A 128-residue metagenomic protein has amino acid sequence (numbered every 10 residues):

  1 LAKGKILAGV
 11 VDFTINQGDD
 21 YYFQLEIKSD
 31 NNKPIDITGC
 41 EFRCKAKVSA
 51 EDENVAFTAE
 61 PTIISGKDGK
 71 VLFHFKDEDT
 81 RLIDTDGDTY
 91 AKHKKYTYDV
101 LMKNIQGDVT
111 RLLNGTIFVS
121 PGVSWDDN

Functional and structural regions predicted by a protein language model:
L1-N128: Contiguous segments within soluble domain cores/interaction surfaces
